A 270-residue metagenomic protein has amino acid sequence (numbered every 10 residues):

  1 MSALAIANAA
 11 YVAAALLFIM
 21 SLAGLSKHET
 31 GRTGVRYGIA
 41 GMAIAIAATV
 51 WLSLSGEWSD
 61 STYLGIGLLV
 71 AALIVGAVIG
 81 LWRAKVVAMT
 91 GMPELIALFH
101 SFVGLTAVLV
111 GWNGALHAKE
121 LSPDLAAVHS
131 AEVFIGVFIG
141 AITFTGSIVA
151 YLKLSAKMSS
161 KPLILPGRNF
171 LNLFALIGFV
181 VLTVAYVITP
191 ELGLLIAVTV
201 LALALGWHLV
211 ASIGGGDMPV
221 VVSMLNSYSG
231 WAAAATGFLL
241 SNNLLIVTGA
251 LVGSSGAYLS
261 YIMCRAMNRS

Functional and structural regions predicted by a protein language model:
S2-L16, D60-G76, H129-F144, V187-L201: Structural signature of hydrophobic alpha-helical transmembrane segments
L17-R32, A77-I96, S147-P162, L205-M218 (+1 more regions): C-terminal ends of transmembrane helices
T30-I46, L64-A71: Loop-to-helix transition at the N-terminal end of transmembrane alpha-helices
Y37-V50, A97-G111, R168-V180, M224-G237: Small-residue-rich segments of transmembrane alpha-helices in multi-pass membrane proteins, especially helix faces
T49-I66, V70, L81-G91, V108-D124: Transmembrane alpha-helix boundary signature
E57, N113-D124, I188-G193, V220 (+1 more regions): Transmembrane helix-loop junctions at the membrane interface of multipass transporters and ion channels
A77-W82, S101-L116, V133-V149, I262: Mid-bilayer segments of alpha-helical transmembrane spans in multi-pass integral membrane proteins that mediate
L251-S270: Membrane-interfacial segments at transmembrane helix termini in multi-pass membrane proteins
